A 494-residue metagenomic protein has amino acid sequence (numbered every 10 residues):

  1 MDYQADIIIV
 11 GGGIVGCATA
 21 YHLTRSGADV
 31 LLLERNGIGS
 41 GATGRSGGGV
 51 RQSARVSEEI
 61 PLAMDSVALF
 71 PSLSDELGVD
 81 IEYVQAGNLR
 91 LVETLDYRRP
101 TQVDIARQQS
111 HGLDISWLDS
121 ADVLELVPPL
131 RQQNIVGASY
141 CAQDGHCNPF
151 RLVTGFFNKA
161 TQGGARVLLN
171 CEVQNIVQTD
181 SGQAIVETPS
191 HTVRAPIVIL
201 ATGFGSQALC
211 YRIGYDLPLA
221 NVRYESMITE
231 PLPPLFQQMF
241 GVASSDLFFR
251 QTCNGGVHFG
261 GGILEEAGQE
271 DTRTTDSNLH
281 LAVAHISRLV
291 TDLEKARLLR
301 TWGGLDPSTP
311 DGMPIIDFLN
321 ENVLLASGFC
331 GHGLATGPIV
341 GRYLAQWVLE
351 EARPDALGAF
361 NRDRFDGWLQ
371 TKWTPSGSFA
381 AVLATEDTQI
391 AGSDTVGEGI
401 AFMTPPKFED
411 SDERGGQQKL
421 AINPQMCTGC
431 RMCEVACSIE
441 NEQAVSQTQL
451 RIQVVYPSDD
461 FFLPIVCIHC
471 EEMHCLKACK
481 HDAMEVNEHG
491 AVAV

Functional and structural regions predicted by a protein language model:
T24-T43: Glycine-rich FAD pyrophosphate-binding loop
G48-L126, D246, S277, H285-S287: Dinucleotide-binding Rossmann-like beta1-alpha1 core, especially the glycine-rich loop that anchors the ADP
I81-R90, D104, W117-S120, L124-G163 (+2 more regions): Helix-loop-beta segment of a Rossmann-like dinucleotide-binding subdomain
S139-R194: Helical element adjacent to the flavin cofactor pocket in flavoenzyme catalytic cores
P149, R288-L383: C-terminal catalytic lobe of FAD-dependent flavoproteins
T192-F236: Central helical "cap/lid" subdomain
P231-L325: Active-site lid/adjacent beta-loop-alpha segment flanking the redox-cofactor pocket in flavoenzymes
G399, P405-F408, M432-Q453, E472-V494: Iron-sulfur cluster-binding cysteine motifs and their immediate structural context in ferredoxin-like electron-transfer
